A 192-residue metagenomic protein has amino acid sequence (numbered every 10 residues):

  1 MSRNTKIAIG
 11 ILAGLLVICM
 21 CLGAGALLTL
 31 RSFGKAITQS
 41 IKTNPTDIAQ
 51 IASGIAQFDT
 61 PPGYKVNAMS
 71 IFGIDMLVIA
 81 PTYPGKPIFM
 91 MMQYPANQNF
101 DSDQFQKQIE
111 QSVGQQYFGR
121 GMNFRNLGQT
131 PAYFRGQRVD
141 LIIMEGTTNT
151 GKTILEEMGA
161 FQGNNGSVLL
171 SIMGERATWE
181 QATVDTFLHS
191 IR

Functional and structural regions predicted by a protein language model:
S2-P84, M173-R192: N-terminal targeting sequences that direct proteins away from the cytosol to non-cytosolic compartments
R31-A36, S70-E156, A160-L169, R176-T178: Conserved polar/disulfide-associated segments of primarily extracytoplasmic proteins
